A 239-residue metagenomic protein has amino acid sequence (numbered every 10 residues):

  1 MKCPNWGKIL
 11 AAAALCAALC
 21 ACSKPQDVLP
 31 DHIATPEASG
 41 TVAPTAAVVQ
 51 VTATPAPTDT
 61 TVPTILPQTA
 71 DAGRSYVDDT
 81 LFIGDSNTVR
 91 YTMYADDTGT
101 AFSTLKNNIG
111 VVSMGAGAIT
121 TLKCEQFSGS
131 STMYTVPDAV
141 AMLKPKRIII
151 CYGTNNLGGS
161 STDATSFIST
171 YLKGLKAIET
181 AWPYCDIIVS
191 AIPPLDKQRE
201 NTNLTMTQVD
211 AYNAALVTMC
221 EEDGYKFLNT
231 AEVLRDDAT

Functional and structural regions predicted by a protein language model:
M1-I65, D71, I148, S169-I187 (+3 more regions): Gram-positive cell-envelope targeting signals
S23-V28, A72-D78, R90, V136-A139 (+3 more regions): Extracellular glycan-modifying ectodomains
V51, P57, R90, T230-D237: Short alpha-helical interface patches
R74-S169: Conserved SGNH/GDSL esterase-like catalytic core that processes O-acyl groups on lipids and polysaccharides
I83-D85, S190, L228: Active-site flanking residues adjacent to catalytic metal/cofactor-binding acidic residues
C151, S190-A191: Alpha/beta-hydrolase-fold catalytic nucleophile elbow
P194-T239: Catalytic His-Asp segment of secreted/periplasmic serine-dependent ester chemistry enzymes
